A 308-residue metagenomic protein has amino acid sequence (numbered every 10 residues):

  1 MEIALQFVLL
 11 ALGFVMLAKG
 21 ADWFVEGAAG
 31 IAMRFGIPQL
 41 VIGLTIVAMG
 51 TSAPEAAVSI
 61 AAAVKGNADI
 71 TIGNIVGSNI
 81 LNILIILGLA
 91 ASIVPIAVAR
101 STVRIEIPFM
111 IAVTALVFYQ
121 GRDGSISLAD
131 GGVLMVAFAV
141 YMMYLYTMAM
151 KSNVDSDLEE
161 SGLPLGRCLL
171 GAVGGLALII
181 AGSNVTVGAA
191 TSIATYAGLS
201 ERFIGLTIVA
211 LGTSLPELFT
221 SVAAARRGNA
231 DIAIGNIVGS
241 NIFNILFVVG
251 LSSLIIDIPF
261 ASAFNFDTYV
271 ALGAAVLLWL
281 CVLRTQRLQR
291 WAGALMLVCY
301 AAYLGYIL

Functional and structural regions predicted by a protein language model:
M1-L308: Hydrophobic alpha-helical segments, chiefly the membrane-spanning helices and signal/signal-anchor peptides
